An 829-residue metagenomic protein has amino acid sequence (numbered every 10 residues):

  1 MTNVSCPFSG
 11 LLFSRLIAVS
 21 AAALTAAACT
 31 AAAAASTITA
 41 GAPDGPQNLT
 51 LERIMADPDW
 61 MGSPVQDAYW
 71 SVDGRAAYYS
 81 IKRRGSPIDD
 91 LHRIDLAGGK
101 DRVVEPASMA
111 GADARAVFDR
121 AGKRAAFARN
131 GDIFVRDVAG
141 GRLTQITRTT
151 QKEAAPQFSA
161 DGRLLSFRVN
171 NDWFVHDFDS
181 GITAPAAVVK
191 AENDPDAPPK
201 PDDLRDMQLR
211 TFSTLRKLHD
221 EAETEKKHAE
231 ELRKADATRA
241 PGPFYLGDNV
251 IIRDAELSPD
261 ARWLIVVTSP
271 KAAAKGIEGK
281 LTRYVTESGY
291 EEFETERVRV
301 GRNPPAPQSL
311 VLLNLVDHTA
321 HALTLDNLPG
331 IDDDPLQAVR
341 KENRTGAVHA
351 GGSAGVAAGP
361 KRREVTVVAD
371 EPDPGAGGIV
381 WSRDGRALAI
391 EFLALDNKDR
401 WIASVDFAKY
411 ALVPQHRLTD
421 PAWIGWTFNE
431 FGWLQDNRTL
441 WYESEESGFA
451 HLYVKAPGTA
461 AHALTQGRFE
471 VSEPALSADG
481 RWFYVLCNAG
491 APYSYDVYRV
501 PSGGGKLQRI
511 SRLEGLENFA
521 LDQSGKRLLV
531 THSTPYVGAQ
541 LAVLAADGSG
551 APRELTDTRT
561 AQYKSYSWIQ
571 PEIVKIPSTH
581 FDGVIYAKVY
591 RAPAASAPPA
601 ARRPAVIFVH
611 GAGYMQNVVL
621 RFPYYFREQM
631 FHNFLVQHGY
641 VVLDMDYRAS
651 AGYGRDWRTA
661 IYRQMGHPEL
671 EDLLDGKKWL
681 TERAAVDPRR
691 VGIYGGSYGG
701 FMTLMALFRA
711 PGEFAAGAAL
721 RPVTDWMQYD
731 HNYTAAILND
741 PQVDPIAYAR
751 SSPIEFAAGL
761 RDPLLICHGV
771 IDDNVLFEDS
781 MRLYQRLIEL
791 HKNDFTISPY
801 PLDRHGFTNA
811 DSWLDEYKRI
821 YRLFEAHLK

Functional and structural regions predicted by a protein language model:
M1-L12: N-terminal secretory signal peptides that target proteins for export/translocation
V4, I17-V19, I38: Short hydrophobic transmembrane-like helices used for membrane targeting/insertion
S5-P7, A28, A35: The N-terminal extracellular segments of secreted preproproteins, especially immediately downstream of signal
F8-G10, K200, D260, G458 (+5 more regions): Generic low-complexity segments that are intrinsically disordered, proline-rich and/or Lys/Arg-biased
G10-L11, R15, T214, V642: Generic detector of N-terminal low-structure segments
S14-A31: Bacterial N-terminal signal peptides
A23, A32-N518, K526-R527, S533-A539 (+1 more regions): Beta-propeller folds
G385, L393, R509, L516-K829: Serine-hydrolase catalytic core recognition
